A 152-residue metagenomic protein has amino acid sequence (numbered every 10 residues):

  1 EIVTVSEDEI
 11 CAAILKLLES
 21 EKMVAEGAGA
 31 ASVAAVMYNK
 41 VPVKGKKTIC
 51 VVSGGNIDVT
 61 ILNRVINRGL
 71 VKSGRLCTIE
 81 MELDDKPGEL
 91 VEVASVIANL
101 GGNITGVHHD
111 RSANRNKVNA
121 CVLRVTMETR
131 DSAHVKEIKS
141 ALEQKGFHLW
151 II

Functional and structural regions predicted by a protein language model:
E1, L15-K16, T48, S53 (+3 more regions): Residue-level signal for the start and early helices of compact helical domains
E1-K46: Active-site-adjacent helical/loop segments in soluble small-molecule enzymes
T4, E21, A25, A31-S32 (+5 more regions): Functionally constrained cores in energy, signaling, and assembly domains
V5-D8, A13, G27-A28, A35 (+4 more regions): Fold-independent oxyanion-binding glycine-rich loops and adjacent beta-strand/coil segments at enzyme active sites
K22-M23, C50-N56, S95-L100: N-terminal start-of-chain detector that recognizes signal peptides and the immediate post-cleavage beginning
M37-N67: Catalytic phosphate/nucleotide-handling subdomain of diverse soluble enzymes
V59-I152: A conserved regulatory-domain signal marking ACT and ACT-like small-molecule sensing domains and adjacent regulatory
